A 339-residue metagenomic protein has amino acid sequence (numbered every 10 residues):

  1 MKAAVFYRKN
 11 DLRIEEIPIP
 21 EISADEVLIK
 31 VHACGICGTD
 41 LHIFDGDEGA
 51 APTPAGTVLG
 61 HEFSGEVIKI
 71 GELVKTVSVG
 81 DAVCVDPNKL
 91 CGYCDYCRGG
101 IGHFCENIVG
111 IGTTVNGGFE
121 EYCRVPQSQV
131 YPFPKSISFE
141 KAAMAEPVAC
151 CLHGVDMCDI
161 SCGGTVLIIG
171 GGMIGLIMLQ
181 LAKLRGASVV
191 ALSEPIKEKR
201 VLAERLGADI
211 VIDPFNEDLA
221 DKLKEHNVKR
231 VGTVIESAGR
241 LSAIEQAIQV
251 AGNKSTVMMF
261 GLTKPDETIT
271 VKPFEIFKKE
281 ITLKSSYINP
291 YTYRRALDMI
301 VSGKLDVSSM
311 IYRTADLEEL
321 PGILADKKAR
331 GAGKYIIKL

Functional and structural regions predicted by a protein language model:
Y7, P18-I19, P54-G60, I111-V115: Short Gly/Pro-enriched turn/cap motifs at secondary-structure boundaries
P20-C34, E48-D95, P134-S136: Glycine-rich beta-strand-centered segment in the early N-terminal region that forms part of a ligand/cofactor-binding
C91-I169: NAD(P)H dinucleotide-binding glycine-rich loop of Rossmann-like/cofactor-binding domains, especially the beta1-alpha1
I137-N216, D221: Mid-domain Rossmann-like dinucleotide-binding core that forms the NAD(H)/NADP(H) cofactor-binding site
C158, V201, R205-E280: Glycine-rich cofactor phosphate-binding loops and adjacent beta1-alpha1 units of small-molecule cofactor enzyme domains
P195-I196, T263, N289: Residues in the short beta-alpha loop(s) of Rossmann-like NAD(P)-binding domains
L241, E245-Q249, P290-L339: C-terminal hydrophobic helical "lid"/dimerization subdomain of Rossmann-like NAD(P)H-dependent oxidoreductases
